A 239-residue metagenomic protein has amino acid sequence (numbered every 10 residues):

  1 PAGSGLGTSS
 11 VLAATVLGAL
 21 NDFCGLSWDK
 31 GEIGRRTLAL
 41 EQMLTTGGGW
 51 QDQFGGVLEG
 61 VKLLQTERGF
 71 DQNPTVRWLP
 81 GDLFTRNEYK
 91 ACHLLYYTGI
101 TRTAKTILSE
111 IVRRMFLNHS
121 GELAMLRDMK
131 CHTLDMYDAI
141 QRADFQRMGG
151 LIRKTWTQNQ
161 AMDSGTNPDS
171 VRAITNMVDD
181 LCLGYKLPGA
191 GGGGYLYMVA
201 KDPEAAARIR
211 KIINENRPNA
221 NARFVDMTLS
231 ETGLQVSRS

Functional and structural regions predicted by a protein language model:
A2-S4: Helix-loop-helix module between adjacent transmembrane segments
L6, K30, E122: Flexible, glycine- and charge-enriched loops at secondary-structure boundaries
L6-L26: DPxDG-like acidic metal-binding loop motif
G25-K30, R142-Q146: Short, charged, surface-exposed loops that flank catalytic or proteolytic processing sites
R35-T45, Q53-K186, Y197-S239: C-terminal nucleotide
G194: Conserved glycine-rich beta-strand-loop-beta hairpin in the small C-terminal domain of fold type I
